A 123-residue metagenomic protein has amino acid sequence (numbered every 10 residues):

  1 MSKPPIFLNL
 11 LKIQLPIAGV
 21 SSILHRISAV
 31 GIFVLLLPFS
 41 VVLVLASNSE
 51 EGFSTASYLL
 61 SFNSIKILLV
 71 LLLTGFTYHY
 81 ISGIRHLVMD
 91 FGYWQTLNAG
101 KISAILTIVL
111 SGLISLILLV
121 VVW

Functional and structural regions predicted by a protein language model:
M1-W123: Membrane-embedded alpha-helical bundles that constitute the cytochrome b-like, heme-associated redox core of multi-pass
